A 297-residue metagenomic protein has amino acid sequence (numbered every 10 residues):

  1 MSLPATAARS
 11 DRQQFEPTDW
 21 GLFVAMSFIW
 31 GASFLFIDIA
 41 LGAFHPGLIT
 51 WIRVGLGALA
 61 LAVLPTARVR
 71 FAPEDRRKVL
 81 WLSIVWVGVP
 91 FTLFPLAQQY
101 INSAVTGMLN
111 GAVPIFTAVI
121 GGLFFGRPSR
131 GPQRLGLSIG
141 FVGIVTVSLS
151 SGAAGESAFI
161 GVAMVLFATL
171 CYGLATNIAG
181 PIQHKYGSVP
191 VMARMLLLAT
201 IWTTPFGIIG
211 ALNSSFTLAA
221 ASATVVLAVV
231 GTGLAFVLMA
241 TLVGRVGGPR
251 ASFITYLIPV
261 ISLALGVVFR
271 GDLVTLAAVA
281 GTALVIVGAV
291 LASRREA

Functional and structural regions predicted by a protein language model:
S2-T50, L96, A154-P181, I201: Glycine-/small-residue-enriched transmembrane alpha-helix faces in small-molecule transporters and effluxers
F15-W20, G42-W51, F71-R77, R134 (+3 more regions): Juxtamembrane helix-entry segments on the extracytoplasmic side of multipass membrane proteins
I29-I37, A62-N110, T146, A228-V246: Specific transmembrane alpha-helical segments of multi-pass solute transporters/efflux pumps, especially DMT/EamA
G31, L35, G55, A62 (+10 more regions): Hydrophobic/small/kink-forming positions within alpha-helical transmembrane segments of polytopic membrane proteins
L48-L59, W86, F91-P128, P132-Q133 (+2 more regions): Specific alpha-helical transmembrane segments that line the substrate/conduction pathway and gating interfaces
W51-I52, V87, T106-A112, T176-I201 (+1 more regions): Helix-helix packing/entry segments at the starts of transmembrane helices
G55, L61, I120, S129-S151 (+5 more regions): Hydrophobic transmembrane alpha-helices of multi-pass small-molecule transport proteins
A58-L61, T117-V119, L123-F125, A154-G210 (+2 more regions): Transmembrane alpha-helical segments that form core, pore/gating elements of small-molecule transporters/exporters
